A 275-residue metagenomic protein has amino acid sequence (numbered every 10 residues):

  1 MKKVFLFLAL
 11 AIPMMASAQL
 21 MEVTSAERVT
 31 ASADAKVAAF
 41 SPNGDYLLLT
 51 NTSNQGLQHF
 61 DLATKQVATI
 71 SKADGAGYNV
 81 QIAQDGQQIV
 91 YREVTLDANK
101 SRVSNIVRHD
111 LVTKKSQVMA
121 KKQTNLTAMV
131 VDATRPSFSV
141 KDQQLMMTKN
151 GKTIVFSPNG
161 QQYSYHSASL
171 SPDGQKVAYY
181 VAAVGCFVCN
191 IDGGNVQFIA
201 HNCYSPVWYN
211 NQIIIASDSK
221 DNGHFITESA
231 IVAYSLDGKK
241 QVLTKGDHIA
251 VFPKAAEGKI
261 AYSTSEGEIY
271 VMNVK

Functional and structural regions predicted by a protein language model:
M1-M21: Bacterial Sec-dependent N-terminal signal peptides
Q19-K275: Sequence signature of WD/YWTD-type beta-propeller architectures
